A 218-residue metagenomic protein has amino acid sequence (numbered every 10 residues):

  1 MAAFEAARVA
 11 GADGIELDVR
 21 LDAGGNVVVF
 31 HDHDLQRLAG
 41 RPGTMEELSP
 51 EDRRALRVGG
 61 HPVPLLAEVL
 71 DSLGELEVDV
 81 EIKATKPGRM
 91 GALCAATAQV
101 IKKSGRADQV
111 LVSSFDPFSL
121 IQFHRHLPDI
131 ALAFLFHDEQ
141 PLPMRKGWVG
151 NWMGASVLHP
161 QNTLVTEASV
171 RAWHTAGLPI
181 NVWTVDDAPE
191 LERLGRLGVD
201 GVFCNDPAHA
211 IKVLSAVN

Functional and structural regions predicted by a protein language model:
M1-N218: Phosphate-group recognition and catalysis centered on beta-loop-alpha active-site segments
